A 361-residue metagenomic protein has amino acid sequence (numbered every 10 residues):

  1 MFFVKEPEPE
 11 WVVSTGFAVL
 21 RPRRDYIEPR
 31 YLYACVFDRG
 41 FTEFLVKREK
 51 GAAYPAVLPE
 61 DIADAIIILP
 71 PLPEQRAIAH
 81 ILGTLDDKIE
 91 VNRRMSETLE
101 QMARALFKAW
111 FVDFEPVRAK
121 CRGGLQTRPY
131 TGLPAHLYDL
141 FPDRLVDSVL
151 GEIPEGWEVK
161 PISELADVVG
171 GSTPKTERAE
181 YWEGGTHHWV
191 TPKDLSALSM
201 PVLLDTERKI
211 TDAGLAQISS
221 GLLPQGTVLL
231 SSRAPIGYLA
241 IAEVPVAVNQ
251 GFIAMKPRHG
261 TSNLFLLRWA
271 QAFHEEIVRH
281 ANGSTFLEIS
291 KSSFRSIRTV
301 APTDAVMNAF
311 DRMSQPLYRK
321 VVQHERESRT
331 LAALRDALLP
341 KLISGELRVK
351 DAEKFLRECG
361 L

Functional and structural regions predicted by a protein language model:
M1-F37, A53, L58, T191-P192 (+3 more regions): A short beta-sheet element
D64, I68-D113, Q126, L137-T173 (+3 more regions): Non-catalytic DNA-recognition/assembly elements of restriction-modification systems
A119-T131, A135: Intrinsic disorder/low-complexity segments
E155-M200, G214-S219, P235, N282: Low-complexity, Lys/Gly-biased intrinsically disordered segments
S199-L204, A240: Cytochrome P450 core scaffold surrounding the K-helix E-X-X-R motif and the conserved "meander" helix-loop region
F265-R268, H280-N282, R298-S314: Generic long, charged, amphipathic alpha-helical segments
